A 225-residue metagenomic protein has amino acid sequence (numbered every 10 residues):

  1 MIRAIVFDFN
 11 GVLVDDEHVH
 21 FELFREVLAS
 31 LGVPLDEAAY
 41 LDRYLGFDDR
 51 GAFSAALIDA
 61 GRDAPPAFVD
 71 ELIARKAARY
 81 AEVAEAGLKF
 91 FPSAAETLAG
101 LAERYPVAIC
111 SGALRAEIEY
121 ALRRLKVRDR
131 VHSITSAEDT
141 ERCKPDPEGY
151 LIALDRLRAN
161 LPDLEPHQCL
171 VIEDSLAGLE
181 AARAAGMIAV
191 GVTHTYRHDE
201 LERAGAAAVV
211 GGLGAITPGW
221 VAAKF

Functional and structural regions predicted by a protein language model:
M1-R3, A99, R115, E119-F225: Asp-based, Mg2+/Mn2+-dependent phosphohydrolase catalytic module
I2-A95, E103: N-terminal helical cap/lid subdomain that shapes the substrate entry/recognition surface in HAD-like hydrolases
D15-H18, Y40, Y44-F47, A67 (+7 more regions): Residues at secondary-structure transition points
S30, S54, S93, S111 (+2 more regions): Generic serine detector
G32, D48, G61-A64, I109 (+4 more regions): Short coil/turn residues that cap or connect secondary-structure elements
P34, P106-V107, I188, A207: Residue-level detector of anion-binding/catalytic polar loops
